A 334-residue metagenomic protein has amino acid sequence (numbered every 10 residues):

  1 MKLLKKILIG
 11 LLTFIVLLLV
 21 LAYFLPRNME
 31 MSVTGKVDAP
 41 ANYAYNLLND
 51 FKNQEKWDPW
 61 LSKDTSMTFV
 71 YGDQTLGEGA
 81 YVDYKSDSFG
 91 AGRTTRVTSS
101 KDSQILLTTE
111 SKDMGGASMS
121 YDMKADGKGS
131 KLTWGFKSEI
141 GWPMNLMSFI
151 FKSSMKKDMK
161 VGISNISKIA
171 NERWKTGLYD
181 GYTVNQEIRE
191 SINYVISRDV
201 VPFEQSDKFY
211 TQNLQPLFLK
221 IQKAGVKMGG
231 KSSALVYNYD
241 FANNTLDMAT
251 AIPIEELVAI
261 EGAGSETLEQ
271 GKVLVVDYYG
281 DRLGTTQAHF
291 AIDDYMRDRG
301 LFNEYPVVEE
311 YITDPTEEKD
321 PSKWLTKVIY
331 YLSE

Functional and structural regions predicted by a protein language model:
M1-K5, T68-Y81, I192-Y194, Y330: Short secondary-structure boundary segments
K2-F14, F24, E78-G129: Hydrophobic-ligand binding "helix-grip"
K2-T68, P216: Hydrophobic ligand-binding cavity/cleft-lining segments
K5-I7, L18-L21, S66-T68, G79-Y81 (+4 more regions): Short secondary-structure boundary micro-motifs
K6-L8, N46, E55-S62, V82-S86 (+4 more regions): Short acidic/polar alpha-helix capping motifs at helix-coil junctions
A39, K52-F89, G230-Y237, I312-T313: Short beta-edge strand/loop motif at the mouth of beta-sheet-based domains
N42-Y43, K52-N53, S103-I105, F203-S206: Primarily extracytoplasmic ectodomains and periplasmic/lumenal surface modules that are beta-strand-rich
T65, G90-G92, T108, G115 (+1 more regions): A solvent-exposed interaction/effector surface
